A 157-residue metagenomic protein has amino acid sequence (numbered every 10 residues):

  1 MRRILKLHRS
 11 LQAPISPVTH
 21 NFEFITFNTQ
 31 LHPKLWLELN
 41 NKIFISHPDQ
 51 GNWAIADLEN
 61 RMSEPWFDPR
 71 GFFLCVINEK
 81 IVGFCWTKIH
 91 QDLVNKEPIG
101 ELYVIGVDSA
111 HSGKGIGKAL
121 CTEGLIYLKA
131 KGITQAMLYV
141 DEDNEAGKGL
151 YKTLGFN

Functional and structural regions predicted by a protein language model:
M1-N21: Acyl-donor-binding surface of acyltransferase catalytic domains
M1-R2, K114, K118, E142-N157: Conserved active-site alpha-helix within GNAT-family acetyltransferase domains
E23-E38: A short beta-loop-alpha structural element at the N-terminal edge of CoA-dependent acyl/N-acetyltransferase catalytic
H47-I105: A conserved beta-strand-loop-helix scaffold within acyl/acetyltransferase catalytic domains
Y103-S112, D141: A short, internal acetyl-CoA/4′-phosphopantetheine-binding micro-motif in the GNAT/acyltransferase core
S112, C121-K129: A conserved short alpha-helix in the GNAT/GCN5 acetyltransferase fold that borders and helps form the acetyl-CoA
L128-Y139: Conserved GNAT acetyl-CoA-binding A-motif
